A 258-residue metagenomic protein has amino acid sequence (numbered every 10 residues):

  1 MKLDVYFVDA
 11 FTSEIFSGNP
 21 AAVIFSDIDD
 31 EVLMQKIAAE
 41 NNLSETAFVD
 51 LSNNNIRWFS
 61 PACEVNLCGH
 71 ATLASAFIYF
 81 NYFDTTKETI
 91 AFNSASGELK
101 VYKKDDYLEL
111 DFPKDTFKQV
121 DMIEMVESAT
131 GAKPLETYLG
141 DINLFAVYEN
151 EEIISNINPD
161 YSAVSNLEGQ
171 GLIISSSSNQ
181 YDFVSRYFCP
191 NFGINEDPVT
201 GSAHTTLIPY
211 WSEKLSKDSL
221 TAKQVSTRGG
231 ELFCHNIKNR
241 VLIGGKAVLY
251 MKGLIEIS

Functional and structural regions predicted by a protein language model:
M1-L67, L73-S258: Active-site proximal loop and beta-alpha junction motif in alpha/beta enzyme cores
